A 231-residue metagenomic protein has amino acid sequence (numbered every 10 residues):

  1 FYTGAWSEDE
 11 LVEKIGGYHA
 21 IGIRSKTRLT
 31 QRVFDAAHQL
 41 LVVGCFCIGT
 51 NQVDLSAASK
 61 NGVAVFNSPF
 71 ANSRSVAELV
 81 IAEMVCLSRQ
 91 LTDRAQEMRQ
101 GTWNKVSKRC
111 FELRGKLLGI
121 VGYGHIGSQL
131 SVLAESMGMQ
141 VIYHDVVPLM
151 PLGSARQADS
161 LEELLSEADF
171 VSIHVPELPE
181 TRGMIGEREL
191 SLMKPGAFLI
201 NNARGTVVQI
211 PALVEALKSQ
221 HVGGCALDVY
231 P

Functional and structural regions predicted by a protein language model:
F1, I142, T206: Conserved beta-strand positions in the Rossmann-like core of class I SAM-dependent methyltransferases
F1-F66, S166, G186, L192: An N-terminal-biased, well-structured beta-alpha scaffold segment characteristic of Rossmann-like dinucleotide-binding
A5, F46-T50, F70-S73, V147 (+3 more regions): Short, acidic/turn-prone active-site loops that include or flank metal/cofactor- and phosphate-binding residues
L29-V33, V146-P231: Rossmann-like adenosine-cofactor binding region
V42-G44, A64-F66, G119, I142 (+2 more regions): Structural detector of well-ordered beta-strand residues that form the stable sheet scaffold of enzyme domains
N61, P69-L117, Q129-L133: Phosphate-binding beta-alpha-beta segment of Rossmann-like dinucleotide-binding domains, i.e., the NAD(P)
Y123-G124: Glycine-rich Rossmann-fold phosphate-binding loop(s) that bind the pyrophosphate of adenine dinucleotide cofactors
S136-Q140: Residues at the starts of beta-strands that form the adenosine-phosphate
